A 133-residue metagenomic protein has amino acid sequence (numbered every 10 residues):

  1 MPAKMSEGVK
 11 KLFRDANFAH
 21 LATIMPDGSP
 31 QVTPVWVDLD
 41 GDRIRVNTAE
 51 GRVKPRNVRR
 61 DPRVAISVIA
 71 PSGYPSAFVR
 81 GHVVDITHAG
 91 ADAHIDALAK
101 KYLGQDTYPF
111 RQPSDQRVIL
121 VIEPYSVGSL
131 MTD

Functional and structural regions predicted by a protein language model:
M1-F18: Extreme N-terminal tail/first-helix region
P2-K4, P75-D133: Charged, gly/pro-rich active-site loop segments
M5-V9, K54, H94: Hydrophobic alpha-helical segments typical of transmembrane helices and their membrane-interface/capping positions
K10-K11, W36, R56, F110-Q112: Short secondary-structure boundary/capping segments
N17-E50, V58, V64-V68, F78-V79: Short beta-strand segments
G41, E50, A70, D85 (+1 more regions): Non-catalytic surface loops within mature trypsin-like serine protease
R52-K54, G73: Short, surface-exposed beta-strand-loop junctions and turns on beta-sheet-rich folds
